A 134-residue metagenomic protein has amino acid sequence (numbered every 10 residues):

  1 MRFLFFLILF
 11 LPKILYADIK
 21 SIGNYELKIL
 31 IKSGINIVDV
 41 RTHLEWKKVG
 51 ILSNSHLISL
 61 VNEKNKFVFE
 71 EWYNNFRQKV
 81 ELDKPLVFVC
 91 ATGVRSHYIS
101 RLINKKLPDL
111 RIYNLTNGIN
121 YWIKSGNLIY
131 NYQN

Functional and structural regions predicted by a protein language model:
R2, V40-E45: Short, polar loop motifs at secondary-structure junctions
F3-K13: Sec-dependent N-terminal signal peptides
L15-I35, H43-P85, V94-N134: Rhodanese-like catalytic fold shared by cysteine-dependent sulfurtransferases and DSP/PTP-type phosphatases
V89-C90: Short, surface-exposed ligand- or partner-binding patches at beta-edge/loop junctions that are enriched in aromatics
